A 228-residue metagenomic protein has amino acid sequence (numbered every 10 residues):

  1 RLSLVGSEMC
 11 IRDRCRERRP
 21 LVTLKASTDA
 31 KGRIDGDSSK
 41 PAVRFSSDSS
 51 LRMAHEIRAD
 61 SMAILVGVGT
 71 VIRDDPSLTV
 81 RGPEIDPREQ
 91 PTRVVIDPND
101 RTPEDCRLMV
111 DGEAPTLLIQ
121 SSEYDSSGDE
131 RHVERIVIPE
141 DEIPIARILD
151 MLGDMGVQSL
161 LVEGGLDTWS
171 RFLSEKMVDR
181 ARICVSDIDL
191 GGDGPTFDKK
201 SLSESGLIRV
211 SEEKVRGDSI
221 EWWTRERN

Functional and structural regions predicted by a protein language model:
R1-G6, C10-I11: Single conserved hydrophobic/aromatic residue that forms the stacking wall/gate of nucleotide- or nucleobase-binding
D13, P20-N228: Enzymes that bind and transform nitrogen-containing heteroaromatic metabolites
